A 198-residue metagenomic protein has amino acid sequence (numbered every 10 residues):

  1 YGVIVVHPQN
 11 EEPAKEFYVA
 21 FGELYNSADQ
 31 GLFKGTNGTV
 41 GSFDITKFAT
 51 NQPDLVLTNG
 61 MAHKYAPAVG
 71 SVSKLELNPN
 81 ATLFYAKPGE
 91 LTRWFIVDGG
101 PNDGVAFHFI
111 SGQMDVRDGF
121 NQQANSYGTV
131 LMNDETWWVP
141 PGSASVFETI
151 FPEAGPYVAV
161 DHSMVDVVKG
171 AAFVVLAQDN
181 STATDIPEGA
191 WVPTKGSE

Functional and structural regions predicted by a protein language model:
Y1-E198: Copper-binding active sites and cupredoxin-like electron-transfer domains, recognizing His/Cys-rich ligand loops
